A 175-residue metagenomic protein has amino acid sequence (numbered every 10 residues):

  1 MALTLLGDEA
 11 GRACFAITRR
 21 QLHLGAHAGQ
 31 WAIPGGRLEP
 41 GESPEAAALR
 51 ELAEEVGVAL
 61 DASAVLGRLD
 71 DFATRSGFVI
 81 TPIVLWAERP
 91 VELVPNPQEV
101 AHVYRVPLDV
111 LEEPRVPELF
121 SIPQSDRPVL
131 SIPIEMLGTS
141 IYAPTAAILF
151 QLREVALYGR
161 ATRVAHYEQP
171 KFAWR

Functional and structural regions predicted by a protein language model:
M1-A16: Conserved N-terminal beta-strand and adjoining loop/helix that marks the start of the Nudix/MutT-like hydrolase domain
A2, L52, P107: Terminal peptide-recognition signature
L6-A10, Q21, A87-V91, L108-D109: Short loop segments at secondary-structure junctions
R12-E54, D70, I132, P170: Conserved Nudix-box catalytic region and its N-terminal flanking loop in Nudix hydrolases and closely related
E42-A87: Hydrophobic, well-structured mid-protein blocks that either form specific transmembrane helices
V65-P82, P90-R175: Nudix hydrolase/Nudix homology domain
